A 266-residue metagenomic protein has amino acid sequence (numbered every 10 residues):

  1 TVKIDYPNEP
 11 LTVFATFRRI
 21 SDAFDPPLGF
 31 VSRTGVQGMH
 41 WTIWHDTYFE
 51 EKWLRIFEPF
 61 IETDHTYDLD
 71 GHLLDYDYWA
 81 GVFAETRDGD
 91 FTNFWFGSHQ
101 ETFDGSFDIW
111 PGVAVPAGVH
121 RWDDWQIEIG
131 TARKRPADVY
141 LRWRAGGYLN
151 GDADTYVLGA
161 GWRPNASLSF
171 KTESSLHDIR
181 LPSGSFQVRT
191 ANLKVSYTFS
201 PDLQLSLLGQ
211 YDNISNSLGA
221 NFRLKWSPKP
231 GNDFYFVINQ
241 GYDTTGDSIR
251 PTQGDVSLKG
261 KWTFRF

Functional and structural regions predicted by a protein language model:
T1-F266: Exposed, low-structure sequence patches enriched in small/polar residues
